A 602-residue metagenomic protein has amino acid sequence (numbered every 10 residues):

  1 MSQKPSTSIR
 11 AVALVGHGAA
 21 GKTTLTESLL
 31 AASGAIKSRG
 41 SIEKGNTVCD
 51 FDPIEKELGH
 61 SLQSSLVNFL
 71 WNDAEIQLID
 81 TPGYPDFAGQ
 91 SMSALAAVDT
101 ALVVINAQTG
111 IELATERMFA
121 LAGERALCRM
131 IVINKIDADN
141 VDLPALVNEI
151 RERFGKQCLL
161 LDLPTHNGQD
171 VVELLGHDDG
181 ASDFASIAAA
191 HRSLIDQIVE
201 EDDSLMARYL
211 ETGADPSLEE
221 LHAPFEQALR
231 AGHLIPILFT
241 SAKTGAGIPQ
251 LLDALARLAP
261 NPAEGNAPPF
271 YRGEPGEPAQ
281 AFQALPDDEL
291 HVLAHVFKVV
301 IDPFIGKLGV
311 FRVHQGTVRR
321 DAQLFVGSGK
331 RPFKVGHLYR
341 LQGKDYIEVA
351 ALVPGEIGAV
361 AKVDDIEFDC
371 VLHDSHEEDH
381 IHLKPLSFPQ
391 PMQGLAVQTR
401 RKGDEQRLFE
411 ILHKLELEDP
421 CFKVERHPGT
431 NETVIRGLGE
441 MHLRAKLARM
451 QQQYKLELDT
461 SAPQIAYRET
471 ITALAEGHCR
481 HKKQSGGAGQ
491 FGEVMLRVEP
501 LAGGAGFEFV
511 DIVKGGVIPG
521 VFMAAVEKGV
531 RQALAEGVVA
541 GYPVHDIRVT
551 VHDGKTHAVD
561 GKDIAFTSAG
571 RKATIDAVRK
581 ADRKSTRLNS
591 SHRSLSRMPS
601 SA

Functional and structural regions predicted by a protein language model:
M1-S596, S600-A602: Structural and coupling elements of P-loop NTPases
